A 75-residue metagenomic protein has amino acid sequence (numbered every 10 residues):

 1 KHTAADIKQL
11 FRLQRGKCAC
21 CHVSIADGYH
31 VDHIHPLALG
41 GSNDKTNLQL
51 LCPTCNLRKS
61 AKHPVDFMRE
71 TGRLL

Functional and structural regions predicted by a protein language model:
K1-C20, S42: Short, charged surface segments at domain edges that flank catalytic/cofactor-binding sites
C20-L51, A61-D66: Histidine-centered nuclease catalytic patch
R58: Phosphate/oxyanion-binding loops and surfaces in catalytic or ligand/nucleic-acid-binding neighborhoods
T71-L75: Short, intrinsically disordered terminal segments enriched in charged and Pro/Gly residues
